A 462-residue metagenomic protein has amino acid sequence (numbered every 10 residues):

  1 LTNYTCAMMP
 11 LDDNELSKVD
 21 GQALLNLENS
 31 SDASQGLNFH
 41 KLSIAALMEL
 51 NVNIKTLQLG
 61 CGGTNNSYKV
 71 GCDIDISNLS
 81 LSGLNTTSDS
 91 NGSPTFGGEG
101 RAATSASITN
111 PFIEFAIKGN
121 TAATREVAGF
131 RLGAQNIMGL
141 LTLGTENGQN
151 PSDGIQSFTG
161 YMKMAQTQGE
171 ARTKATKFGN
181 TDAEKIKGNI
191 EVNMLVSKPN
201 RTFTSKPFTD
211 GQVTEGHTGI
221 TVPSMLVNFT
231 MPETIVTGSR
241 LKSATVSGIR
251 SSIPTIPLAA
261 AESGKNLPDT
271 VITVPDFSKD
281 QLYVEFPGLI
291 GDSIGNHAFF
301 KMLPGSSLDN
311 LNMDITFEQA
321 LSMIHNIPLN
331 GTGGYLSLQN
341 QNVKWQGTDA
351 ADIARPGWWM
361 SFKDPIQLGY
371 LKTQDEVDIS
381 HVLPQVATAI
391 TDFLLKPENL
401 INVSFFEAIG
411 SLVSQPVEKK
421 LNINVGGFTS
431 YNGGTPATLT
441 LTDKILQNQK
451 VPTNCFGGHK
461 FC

Functional and structural regions predicted by a protein language model:
L1-S31: Low-complexity repetitive segments in secreted/extracellular proteins
D32-C462: Long, compositionally biased low-complexity segments
